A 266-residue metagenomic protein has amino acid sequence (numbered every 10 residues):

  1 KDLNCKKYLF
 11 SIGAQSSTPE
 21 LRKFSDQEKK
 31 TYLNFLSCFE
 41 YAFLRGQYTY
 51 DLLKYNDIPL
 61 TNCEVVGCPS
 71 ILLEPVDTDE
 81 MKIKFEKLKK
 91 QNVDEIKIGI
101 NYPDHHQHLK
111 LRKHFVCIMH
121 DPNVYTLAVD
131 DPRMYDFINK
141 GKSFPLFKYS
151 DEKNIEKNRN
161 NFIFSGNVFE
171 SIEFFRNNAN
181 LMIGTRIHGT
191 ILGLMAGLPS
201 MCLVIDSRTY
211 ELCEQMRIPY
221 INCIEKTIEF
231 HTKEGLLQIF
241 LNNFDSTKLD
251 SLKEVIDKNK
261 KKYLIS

Functional and structural regions predicted by a protein language model:
K1-S266: Active-site anion-handling motifs in enzyme catalytic cores
